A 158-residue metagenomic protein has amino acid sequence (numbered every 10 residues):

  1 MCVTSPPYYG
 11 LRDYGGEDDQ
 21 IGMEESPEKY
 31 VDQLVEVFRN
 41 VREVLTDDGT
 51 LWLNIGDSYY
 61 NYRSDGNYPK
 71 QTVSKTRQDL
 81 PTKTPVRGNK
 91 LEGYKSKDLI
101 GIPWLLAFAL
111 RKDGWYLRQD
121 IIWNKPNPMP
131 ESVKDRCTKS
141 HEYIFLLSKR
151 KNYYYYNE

Functional and structural regions predicted by a protein language model:
M1-E158: Core catalytic lobe of class I
